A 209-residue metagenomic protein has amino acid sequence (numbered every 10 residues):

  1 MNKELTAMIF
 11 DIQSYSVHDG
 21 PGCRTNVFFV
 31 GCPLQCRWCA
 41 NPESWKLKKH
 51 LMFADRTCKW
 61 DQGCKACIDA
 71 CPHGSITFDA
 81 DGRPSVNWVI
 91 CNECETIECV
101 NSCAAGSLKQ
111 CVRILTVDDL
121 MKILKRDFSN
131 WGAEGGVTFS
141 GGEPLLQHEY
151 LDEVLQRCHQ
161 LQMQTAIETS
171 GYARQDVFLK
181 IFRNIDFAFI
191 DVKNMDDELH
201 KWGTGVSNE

Functional and structural regions predicted by a protein language model:
M1, A7-I9, M52, I114 (+2 more regions): Radical SAM enzyme [4Fe-4S]-AdoMet core and its adjacent flexible, acidic and glycine-rich loops/tails across
N2-P42, K46-H50: N-terminal cysteine/histidine-rich coordination modules
I12, P42, W88-V89, C111 (+4 more regions): Fold-independent oxyanion-binding glycine-rich loops and adjacent beta-strand/coil segments at enzyme active sites
N26-C39, L51-S75, R83-G106, V112 (+1 more regions): Cysteine-centered iron-sulfur cluster-binding motifs in ferredoxin-type domains/subunits of redox enzymes
K49, D81-G82, C94, C111 (+3 more regions): Residues at secondary-structure transition points
S75-P84, C99, L108-D119, I123-E134: Fe-S ferredoxin-like electron-transfer domains and their immediately adjacent linker/connector regions across
A105-V112, E198-T204: Acidic/glycine-enriched edge-of-secondary-structure segments
D118-E209: Conserved AdoMet/S-adenosylmethionine-binding subsite of the radical SAM
